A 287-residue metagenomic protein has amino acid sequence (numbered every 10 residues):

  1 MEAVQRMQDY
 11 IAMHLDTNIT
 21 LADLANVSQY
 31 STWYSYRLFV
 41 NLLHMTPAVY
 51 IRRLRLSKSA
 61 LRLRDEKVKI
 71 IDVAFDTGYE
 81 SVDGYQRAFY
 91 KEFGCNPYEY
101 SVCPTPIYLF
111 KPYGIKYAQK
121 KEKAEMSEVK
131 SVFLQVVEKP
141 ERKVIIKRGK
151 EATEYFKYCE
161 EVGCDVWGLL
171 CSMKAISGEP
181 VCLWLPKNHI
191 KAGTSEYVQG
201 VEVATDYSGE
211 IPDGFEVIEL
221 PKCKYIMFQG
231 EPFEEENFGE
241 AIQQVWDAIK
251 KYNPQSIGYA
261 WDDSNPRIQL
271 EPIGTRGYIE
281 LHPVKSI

Functional and structural regions predicted by a protein language model:
Q5-A22, N41-D76, C103-A124: Terminal helix-turn-helix DNA-binding modules in bacterial transcription factors
N18-I51, A74-N96: Basic/polar phosphate-binding segments, predominantly the helix-turn-helix DNA-binding elements of transcriptional
A25-S28, K67, K174: Generic low-complexity, intrinsically disordered sequence content enriched in small uncharged/hydrophobic residues
S57, L61-R64, E80-D83, R87-I287: A solvent-exposed interaction/effector surface
